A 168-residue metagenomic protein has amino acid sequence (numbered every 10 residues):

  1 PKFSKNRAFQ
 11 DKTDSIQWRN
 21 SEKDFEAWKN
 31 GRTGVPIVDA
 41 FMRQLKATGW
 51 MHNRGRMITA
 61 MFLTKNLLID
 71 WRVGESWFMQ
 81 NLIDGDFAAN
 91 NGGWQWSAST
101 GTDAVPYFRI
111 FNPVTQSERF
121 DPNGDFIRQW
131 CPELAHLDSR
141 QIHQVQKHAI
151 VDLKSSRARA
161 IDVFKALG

Functional and structural regions predicted by a protein language model:
P1-G168: C-terminal catalytic domain of photolyase/cryptochrome flavoproteins, centering on the FAD-binding pocket
